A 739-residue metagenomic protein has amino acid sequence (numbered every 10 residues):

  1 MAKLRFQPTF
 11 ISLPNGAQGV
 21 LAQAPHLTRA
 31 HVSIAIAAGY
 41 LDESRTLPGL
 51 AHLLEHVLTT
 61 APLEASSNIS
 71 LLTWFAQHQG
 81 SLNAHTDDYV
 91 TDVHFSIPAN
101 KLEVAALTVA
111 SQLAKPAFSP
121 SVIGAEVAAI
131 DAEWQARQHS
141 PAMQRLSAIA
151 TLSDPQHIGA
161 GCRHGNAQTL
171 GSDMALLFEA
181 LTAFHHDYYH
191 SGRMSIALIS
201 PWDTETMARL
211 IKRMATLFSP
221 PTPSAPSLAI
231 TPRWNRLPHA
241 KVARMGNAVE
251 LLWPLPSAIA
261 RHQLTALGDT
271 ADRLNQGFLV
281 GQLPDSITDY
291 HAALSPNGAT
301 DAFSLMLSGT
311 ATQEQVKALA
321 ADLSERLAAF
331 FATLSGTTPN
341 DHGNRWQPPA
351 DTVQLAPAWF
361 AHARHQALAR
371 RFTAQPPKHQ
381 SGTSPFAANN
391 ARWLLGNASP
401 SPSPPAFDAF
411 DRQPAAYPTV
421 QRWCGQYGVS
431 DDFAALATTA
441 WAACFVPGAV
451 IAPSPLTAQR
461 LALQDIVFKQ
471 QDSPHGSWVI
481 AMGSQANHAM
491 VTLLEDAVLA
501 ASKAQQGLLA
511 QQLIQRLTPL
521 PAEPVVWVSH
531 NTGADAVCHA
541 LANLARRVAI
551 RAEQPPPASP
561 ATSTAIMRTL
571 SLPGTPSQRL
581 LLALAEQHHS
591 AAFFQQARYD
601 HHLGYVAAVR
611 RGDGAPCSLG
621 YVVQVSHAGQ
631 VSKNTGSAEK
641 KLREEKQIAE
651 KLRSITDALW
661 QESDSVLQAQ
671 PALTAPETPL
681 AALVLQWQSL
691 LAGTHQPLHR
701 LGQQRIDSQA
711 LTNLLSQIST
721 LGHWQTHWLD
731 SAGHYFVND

Functional and structural regions predicted by a protein language model:
A2-T9, A150-M194, T204, S227-I230 (+8 more regions): Histidine-acidic residue clusters that define the catalytic metal-binding segment of zinc metallopeptidase domains
F6-P8, P14, L27-H31, L50 (+7 more regions): Extracytoplasmic
G16, I34, H52, V93 (+17 more regions): Buried hydrophobic packing residues in well-ordered domains
A24, S33-A35, A150, P223-V280 (+6 more regions): His/Glu-based metal-binding/catalytic segments typifying zinc-dependent metallopeptidases
H26, H31-S96, A160-N166, A175 (+6 more regions): M16/MPP (pitrilysin/insulinase) zinc-metallopeptidase core fold and M16-derived inactive scaffolds
A61, S96-A129, G281, P296-A361 (+9 more regions): M16/insulysin-pitrilysin zinc metalloprotease superfamily fold
S121, S147, D154, M174-E179 (+5 more regions): Non-catalytic accessory/assembly modules
S195-S200, P339-D432, P524-V548, A552 (+3 more regions): C-terminal regions of mature proteins
